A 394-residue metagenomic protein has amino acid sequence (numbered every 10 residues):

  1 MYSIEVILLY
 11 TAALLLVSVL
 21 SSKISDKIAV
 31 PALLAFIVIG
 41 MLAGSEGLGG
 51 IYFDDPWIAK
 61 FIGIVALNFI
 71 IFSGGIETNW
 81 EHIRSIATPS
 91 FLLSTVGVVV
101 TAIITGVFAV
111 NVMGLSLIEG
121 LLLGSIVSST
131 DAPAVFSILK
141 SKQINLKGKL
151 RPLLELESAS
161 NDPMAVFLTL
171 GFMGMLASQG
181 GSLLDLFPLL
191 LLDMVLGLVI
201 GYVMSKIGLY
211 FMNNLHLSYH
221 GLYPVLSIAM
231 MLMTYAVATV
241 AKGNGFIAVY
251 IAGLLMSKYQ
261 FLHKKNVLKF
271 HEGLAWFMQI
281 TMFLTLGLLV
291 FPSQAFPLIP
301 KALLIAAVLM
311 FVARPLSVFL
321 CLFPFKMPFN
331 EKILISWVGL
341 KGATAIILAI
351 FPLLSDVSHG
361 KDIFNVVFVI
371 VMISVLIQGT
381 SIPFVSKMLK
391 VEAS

Functional and structural regions predicted by a protein language model:
M1-S394: Transmembrane helical cores of multi-pass secondary ion antiporters/exchangers
